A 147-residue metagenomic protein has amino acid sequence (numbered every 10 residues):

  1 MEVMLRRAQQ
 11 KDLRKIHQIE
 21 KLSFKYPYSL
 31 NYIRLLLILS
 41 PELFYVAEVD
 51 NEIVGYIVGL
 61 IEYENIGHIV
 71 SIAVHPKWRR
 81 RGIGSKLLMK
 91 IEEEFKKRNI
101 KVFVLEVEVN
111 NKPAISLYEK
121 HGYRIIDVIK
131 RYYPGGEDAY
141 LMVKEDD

Functional and structural regions predicted by a protein language model:
E2-L5: Extreme N-terminal starter segment of soluble prokaryotic enzymes
R7-K77, L88-K90, E94, R98 (+1 more regions): Acetyl-CoA-dependent GNAT
L30, R34, V109, Y132-Y133: Conserved beta-strand edge residues that scaffold enzyme active sites
I69, V102-V107: Conserved hydrophobic beta-strand within the GNAT/NAT acetyltransferase core sheet that lines the active-site cleft
H75, R79, E106-N110: Residue-level recognition of the GNAT/N-acetyltransferase active site
R80-E93, K112, S116-K120: Conserved acetyl-CoA-binding loop-helix of GNAT-fold acetyltransferases
E106, E119, R124-Y140: Conserved catalytic-core motifs of GNAT/GCN5-like acyltransferases
